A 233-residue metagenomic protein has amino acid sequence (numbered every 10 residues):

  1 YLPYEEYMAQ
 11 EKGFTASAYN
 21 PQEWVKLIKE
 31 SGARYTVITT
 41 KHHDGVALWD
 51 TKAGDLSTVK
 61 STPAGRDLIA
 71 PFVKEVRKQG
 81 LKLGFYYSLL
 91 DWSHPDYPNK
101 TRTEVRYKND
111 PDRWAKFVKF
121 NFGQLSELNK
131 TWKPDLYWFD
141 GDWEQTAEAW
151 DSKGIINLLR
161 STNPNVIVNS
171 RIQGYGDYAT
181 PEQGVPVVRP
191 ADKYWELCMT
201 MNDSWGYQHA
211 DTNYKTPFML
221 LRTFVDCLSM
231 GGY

Functional and structural regions predicted by a protein language model:
Y1-Y233: Mature catalytic domains of secreted/periplasmic carbohydrate-active enzymes
